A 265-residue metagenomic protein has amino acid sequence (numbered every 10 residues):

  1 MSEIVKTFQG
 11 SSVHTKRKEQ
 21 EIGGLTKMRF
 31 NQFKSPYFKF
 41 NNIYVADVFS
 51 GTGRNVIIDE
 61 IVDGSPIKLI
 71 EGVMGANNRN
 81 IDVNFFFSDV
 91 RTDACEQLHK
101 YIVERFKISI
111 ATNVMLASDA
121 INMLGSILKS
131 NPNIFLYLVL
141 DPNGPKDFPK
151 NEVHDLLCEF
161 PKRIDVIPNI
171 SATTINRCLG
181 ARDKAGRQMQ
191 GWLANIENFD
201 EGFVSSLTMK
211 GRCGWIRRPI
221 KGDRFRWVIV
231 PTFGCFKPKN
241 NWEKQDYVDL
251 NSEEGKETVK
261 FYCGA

Functional and structural regions predicted by a protein language model:
M1-E19: Basic, amphipathic N-terminal segments that precede the first structured/catalytic domain
G24-M123: SAM cofactor-binding core of SAM-dependent methyltransferases, primarily the Rossmann-like beta-alpha-beta module
Y44-V56, N133-D147, P168-S171: Conserved proline-anchored active-site loop of SAM-dependent methyltransferases that bridges a beta-strand
A76-N80, S130, L156-P161: Short, conserved loop/helix-junction motifs that constitute active-site signature segments in enzyme catalytic cores
I121-N131, H154-L157: Short amphipathic alpha-helix with an adjacent loop that forms part of the alpha/beta core around
P145-L156: A short, conserved alpha-helix within the catalytic core of class I
K162-R177: Conserved beta-strand signature within the Rossmann-like core of class I S-adenosyl-L-methionine
W192-A265: Rossmann-like AdoMet/SAM-dependent catalytic core
